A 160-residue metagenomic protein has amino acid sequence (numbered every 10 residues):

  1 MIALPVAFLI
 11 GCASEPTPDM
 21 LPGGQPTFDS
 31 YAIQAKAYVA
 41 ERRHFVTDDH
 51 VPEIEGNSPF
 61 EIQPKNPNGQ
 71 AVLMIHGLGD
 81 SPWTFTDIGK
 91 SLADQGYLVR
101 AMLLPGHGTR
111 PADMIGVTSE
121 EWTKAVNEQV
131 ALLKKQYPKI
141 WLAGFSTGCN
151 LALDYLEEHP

Functional and structural regions predicted by a protein language model:
M1-L9: Bacterial N-terminal signal peptides
L21-P67: N-terminal cap/lid segment of alpha/beta-hydrolase-fold proteins
E55-L104: Short, surface-exposed "cap/lid" segments of acyl-processing enzymes
P105-T109: Alpha/beta-hydrolase active-site loop signature
R110-W141: Catalytic nucleophile-loop/oxyanion-hole region of alpha/beta-hydrolase and closely related hydrolase-like folds
A143-G148, A152: Gly/Ala-rich beta-loop-alpha elbow adjacent to hydrolase catalytic centers
D154-E158: Active-site signature of alpha/beta-hydrolase-fold catalytic machinery across serine- and Asp/Cys-nucleophile hydrolases
